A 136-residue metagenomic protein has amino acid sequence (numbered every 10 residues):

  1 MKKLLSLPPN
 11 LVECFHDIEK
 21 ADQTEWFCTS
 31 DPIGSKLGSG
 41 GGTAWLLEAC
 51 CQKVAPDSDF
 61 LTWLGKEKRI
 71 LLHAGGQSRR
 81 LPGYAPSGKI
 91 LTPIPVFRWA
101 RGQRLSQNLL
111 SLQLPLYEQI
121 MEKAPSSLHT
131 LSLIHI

Functional and structural regions predicted by a protein language model:
M1-L128: N-terminal glycine-rich phosphate-binding loop and ensuing alpha1 helix
I134-I136: Conserved small/polar residues in nucleotide/adenosyl-binding loops
